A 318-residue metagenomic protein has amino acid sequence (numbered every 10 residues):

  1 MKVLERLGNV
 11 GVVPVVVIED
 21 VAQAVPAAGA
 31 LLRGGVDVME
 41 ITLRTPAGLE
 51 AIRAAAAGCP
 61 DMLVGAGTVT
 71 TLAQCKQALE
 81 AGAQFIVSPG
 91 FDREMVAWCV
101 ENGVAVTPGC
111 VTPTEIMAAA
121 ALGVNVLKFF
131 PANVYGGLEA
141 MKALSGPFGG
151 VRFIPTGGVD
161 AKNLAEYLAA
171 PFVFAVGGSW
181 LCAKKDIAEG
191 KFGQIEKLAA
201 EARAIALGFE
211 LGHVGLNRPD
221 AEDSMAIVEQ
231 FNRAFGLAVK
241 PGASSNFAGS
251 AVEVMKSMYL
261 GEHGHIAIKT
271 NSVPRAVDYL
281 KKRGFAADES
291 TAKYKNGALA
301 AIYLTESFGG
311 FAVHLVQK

Functional and structural regions predicted by a protein language model:
V3-V17, R203-V228, G261-I268: N-terminal beta-strand motif that seeds the catalytic metal site of vicinal oxygen chelate
P14, L31, A78, L127 (+2 more regions): Conserved, mostly hydrophobic/aromatic
V15-V17, V38-T45, M62-T70, C75 (+3 more regions): Catalytic beta/alpha-barrel core
A27, T71-A81, T114-L122, E139 (+1 more regions): Catalytic cores of alpha/beta
L32, V36-C59, W180, K185-I187: Glycine-rich, proline-tolerant flexible connector loops at the mouths of alpha/beta enzymes
P89-M95, K128-L138, F172-I195: Glycine-rich phosphate-binding active-site loops on the catalytic face of alpha/beta enzymes
C99-V104, K185-L207: C-terminal helical cap(s) of enzyme catalytic domains, especially alpha/beta-barrels
A251-K256, K281-K318: Vicinal oxygen chelate
